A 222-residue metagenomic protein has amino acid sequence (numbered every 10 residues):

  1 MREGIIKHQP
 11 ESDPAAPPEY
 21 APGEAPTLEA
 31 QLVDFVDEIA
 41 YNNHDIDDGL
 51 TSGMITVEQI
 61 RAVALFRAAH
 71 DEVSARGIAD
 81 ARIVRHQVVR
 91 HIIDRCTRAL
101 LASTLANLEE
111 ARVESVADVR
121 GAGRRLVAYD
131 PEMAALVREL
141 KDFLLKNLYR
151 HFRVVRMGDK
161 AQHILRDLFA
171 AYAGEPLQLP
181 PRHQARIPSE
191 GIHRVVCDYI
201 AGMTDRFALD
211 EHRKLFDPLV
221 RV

Functional and structural regions predicted by a protein language model:
M1-V222: Histidine-centered, transition-metal-coordinating active-site segments
